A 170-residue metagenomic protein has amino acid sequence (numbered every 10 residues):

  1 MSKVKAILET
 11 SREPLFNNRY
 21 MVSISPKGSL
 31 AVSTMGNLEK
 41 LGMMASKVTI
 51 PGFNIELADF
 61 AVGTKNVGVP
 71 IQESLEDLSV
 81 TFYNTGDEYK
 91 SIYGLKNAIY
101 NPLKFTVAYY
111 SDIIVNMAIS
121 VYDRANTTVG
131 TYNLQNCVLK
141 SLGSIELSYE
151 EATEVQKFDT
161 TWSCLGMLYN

Functional and structural regions predicted by a protein language model:
M1-N170: Glycine-rich, low-complexity intrinsically disordered segments
